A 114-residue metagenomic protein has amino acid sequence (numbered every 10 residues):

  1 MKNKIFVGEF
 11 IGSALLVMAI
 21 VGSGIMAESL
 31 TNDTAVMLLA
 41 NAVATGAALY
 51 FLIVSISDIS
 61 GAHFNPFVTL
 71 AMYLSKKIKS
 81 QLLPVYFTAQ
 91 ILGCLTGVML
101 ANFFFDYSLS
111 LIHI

Functional and structural regions predicted by a protein language model:
M1-I112: Membrane-interface helix-loop junctions and terminal tails of multi-pass membrane proteins
